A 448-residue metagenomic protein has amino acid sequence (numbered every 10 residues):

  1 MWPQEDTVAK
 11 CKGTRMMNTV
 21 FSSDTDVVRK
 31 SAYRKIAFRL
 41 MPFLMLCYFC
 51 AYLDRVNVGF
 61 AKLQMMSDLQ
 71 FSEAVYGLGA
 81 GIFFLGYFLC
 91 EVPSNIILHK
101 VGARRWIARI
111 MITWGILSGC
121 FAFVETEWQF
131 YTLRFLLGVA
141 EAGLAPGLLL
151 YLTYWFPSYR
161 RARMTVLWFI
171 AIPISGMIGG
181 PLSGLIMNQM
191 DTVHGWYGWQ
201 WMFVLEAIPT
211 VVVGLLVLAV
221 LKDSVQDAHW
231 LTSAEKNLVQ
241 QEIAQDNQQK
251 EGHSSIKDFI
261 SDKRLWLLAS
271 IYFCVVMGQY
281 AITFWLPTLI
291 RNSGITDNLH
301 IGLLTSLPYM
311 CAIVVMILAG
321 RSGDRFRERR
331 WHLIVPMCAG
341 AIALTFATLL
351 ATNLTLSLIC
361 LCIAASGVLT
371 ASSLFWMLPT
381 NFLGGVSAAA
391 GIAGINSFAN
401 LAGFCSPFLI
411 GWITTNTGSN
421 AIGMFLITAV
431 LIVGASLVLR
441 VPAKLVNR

Functional and structural regions predicted by a protein language model:
V58-G59, S261-M316, S372, W376: Extracytoplasmic gate region of multi-pass secondary transporters
Q70, G102, F123-Q129, A140 (+4 more regions): Helix-breaking motifs and short loop linkers at transmembrane-helix boundaries and internal kinks in secondary membrane
L89-W128: Conserved MFS/SLC helix-loop-helix module at the cytosolic interface between two early adjacent transmembrane helices
C90-G102, V315-E328: Helix-to-loop junctions at the C-terminal end of transmembrane segments in multipass secondary transporters
H99-M111, D324-M337: Cytoplasmic membrane-interface "Motif A"-like loop-to-helix N-cap segments of 12-TM Major Facilitator Superfamily
L133-I170: Cytoplasmic helix-loop-helix junction between adjacent transmembrane helices in 12-TM secondary transporters
R163-M187, P209-T210, N396-S406: Glycine-rich segments within core transmembrane alpha-helices of 12-TM secondary carriers
R329-L378: C-terminal transmembrane helical hairpin of 12-TM major facilitator-type secondary transporters
